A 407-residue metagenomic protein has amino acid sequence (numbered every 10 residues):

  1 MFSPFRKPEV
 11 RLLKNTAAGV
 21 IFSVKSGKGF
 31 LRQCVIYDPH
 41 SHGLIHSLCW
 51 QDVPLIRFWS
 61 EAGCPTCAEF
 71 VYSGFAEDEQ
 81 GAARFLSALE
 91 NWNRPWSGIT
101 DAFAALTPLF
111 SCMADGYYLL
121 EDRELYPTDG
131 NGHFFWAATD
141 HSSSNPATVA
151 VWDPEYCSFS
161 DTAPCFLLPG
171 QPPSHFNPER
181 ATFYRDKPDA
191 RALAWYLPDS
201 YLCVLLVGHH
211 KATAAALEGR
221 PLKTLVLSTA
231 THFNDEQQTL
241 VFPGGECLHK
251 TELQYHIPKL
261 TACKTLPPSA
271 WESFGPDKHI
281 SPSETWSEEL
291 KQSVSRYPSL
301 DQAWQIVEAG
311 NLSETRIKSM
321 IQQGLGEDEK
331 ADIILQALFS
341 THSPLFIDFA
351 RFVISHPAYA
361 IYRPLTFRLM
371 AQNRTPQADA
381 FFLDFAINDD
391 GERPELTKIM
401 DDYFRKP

Functional and structural regions predicted by a protein language model:
F5-K7, K14-V204, A216: Short alpha-helix boundary/capping and kink motifs at helix termini
P198-D199, V226-H232: Short beta-alpha junction loops
Y201, T213, H232-D235: Short catalytic/ligand-binding loop motif for oxyanion handling, primarily in non-cytosolic enzymes, centered on
H209-L222: Short active-site loop/helix that positions an aromatic residue
A230-D301: Amphipathic, charge-rich alpha-helical segments that serve as recognition/docking helices
P298-A309, K330-T341, F352, R363-N373 (+1 more regions): Structural detector for internal amphipathic alpha-helices that build alpha-solenoid repeat scaffolds
E308-Q322, S343-I354, T375-I387, K406-P407: Amphipathic alpha-helical scaffolding segments comprising HEAT/armadillo-like alpha-solenoid repeats
G326-I333, F346, A358-L365, A378 (+1 more regions): Positions within the helices of HEAT/ARM-like alpha-solenoid repeats
